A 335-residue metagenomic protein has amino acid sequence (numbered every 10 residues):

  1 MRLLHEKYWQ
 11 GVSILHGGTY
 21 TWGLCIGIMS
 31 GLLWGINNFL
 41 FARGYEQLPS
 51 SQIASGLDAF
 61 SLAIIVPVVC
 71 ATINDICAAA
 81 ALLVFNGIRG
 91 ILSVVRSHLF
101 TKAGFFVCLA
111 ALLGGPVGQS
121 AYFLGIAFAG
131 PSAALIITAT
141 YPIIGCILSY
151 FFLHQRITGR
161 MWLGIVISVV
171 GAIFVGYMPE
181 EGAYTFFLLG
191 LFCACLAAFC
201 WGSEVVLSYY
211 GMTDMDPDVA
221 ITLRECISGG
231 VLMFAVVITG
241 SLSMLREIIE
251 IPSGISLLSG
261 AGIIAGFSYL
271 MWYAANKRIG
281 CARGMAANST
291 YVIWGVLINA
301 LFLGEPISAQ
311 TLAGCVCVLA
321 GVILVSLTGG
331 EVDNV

Functional and structural regions predicted by a protein language model:
M1-F41, E46-A110, F123, I157-W162 (+5 more regions): Membrane-interface interhelical linkers
W9, R160-P179, Q310-G329: Hydrophobic transmembrane alpha-helices of multi-pass small-molecule transport proteins
G35, F39, L112-P116, S120 (+8 more regions): Hydrophobic/small/kink-forming positions within alpha-helical transmembrane segments of polytopic membrane proteins
A59, P142-V166, I293-A313: C-terminal transmembrane-helix exit sites in multi-pass transporters
I73, G115, A133-I143, S208-G230 (+1 more regions): Helix-helix packing/entry segments at the starts of transmembrane helices
D75-A78, P142-I143, I165-S168, A172 (+4 more regions): Residue-level recognition of pore/gate-forming positions within transmembrane alpha-helices of multi-pass
A103-G130, L301, S308: Hydrophobic alpha-helical transmembrane segments of integral membrane proteins
A127, L153-Q155, T213, K277 (+1 more regions): Membrane-helix boundary and inter-helical linker elements of multi-pass secondary transporters
